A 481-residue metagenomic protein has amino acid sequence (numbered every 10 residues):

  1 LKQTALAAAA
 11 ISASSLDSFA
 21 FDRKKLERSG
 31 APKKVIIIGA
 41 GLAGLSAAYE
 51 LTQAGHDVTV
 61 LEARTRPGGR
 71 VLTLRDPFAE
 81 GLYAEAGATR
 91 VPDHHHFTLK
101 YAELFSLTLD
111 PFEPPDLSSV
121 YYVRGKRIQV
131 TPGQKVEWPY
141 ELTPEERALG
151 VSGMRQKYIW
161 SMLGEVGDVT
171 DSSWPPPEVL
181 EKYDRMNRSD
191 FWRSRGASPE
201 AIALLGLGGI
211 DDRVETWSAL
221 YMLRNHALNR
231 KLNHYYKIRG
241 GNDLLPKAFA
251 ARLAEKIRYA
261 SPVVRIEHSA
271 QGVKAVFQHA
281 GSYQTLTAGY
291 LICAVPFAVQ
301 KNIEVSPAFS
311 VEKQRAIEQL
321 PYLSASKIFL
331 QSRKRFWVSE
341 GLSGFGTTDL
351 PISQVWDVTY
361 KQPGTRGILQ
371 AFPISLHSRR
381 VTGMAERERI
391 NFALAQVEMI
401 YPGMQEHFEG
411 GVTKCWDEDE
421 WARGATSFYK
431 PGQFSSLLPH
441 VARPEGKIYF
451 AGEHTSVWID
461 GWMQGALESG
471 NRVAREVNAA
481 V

Functional and structural regions predicted by a protein language model:
L1-A20: N-terminal export signals
F19-K25, P132, G272-K274, Q278 (+5 more regions): Conserved flavin/dinucleotide-binding core of flavoenzymes
K33-V60: N-terminal Rossmann-like FAD-binding beta1-loop-alpha1 element of flavoenzymes
I38, T285-A298: Short hydrophobic core segments
T52-P77: Glycine-rich FAD pyrophosphate-binding loop
A84, E103-L104, P111-R213, K231: Mobile amphipathic helical/loop "lid" adjacent to a hydrophobic cofactor/ligand pocket
L163-G272, V276-H279, T287, A294 (+4 more regions): Active-site/ligand-binding neighborhood in enzyme catalytic cores
C293-V311: Flavin (primarily FAD) binding-site architecture
